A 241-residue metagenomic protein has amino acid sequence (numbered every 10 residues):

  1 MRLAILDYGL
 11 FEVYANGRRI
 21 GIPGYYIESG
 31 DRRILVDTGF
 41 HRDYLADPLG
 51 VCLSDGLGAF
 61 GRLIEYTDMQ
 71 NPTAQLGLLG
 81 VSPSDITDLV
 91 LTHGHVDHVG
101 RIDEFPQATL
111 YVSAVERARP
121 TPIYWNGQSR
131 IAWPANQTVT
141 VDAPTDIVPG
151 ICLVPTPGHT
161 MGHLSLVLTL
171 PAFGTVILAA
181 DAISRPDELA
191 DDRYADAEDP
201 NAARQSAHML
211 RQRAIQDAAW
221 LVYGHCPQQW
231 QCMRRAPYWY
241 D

Functional and structural regions predicted by a protein language model:
M1-E65, M209, Q216, Q228 (+1 more regions): Zn-dependent metallo-beta-lactamase
A4-L6, I34, V90, Y111 (+3 more regions): Hydrophobic/aromatic beta-strand patches that form the interior of the parallel beta-sheet core in alpha/beta enzyme
G17-I20, P157-M161: A short catalytic or substrate-binding loop motif that flags glycine-/basic-rich loops and adjacent residues that bind
H41, C52, S129, P144-T145 (+2 more regions): Metallo-beta-lactamase
I64-V81, D85, E104, V112-P155 (+1 more regions): Metallo-beta-lactamase
I86-D97: Metallo-beta-lactamase
G100-P106, C232-R234: Metal-dependent catalytic neighborhoods of phosphoester/phosphodiester hydrolases
T109-A114, L178-A180: Short hydrophobic/aromatic-enriched beta-strand-loop microsegments
